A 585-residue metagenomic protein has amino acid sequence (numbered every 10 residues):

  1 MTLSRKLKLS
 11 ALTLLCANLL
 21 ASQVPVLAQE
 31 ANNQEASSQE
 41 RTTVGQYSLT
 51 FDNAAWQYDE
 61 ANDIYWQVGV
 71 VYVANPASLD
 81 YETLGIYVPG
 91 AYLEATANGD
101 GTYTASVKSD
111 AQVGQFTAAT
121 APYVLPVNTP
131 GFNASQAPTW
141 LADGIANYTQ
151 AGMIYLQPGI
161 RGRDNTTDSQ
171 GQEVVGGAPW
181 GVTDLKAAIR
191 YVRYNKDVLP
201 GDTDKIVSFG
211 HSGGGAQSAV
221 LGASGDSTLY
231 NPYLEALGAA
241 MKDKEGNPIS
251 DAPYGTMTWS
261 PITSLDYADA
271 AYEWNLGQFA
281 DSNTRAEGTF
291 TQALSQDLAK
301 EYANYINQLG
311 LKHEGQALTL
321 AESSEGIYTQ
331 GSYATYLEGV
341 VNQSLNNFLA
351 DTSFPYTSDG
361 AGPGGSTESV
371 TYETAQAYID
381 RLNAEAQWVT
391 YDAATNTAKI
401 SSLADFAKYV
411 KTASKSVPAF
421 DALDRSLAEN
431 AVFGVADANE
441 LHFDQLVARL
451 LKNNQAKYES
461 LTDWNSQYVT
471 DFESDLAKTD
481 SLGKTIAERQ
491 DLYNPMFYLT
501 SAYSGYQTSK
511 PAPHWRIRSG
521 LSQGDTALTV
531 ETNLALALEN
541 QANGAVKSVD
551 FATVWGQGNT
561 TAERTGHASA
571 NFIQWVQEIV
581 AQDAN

Functional and structural regions predicted by a protein language model:
A17-L27: C-terminal segment of classical bacterial N-terminal signal peptides
A28-T120: Catalytic-loop region of hydrolases
A91-N147, R516, L521-N533: Short, surface-exposed "cap/lid" segments of acyl-processing enzymes
P126-T183, G222-S224, W555-T561, H567: Cap/lid segment of the alpha/beta-hydrolase catalytic domain
V174-V198, A570-Q574: Alpha/beta-hydrolase active-site loop
Y194-F279: Primarily recognizes the serine-hydrolase "nucleophile elbow" in alpha/beta-hydrolase and SGNH/GDSL folds
W259-P261, Y267-F433: Non-catalytic, alpha-helical, charged scaffold/linker segments that couple or flank catalytic or architectural cores
Y356-D583: C-terminal subdomain of alpha/beta-hydrolase-fold enzymes, centered on the catalytic histidine and its supporting
